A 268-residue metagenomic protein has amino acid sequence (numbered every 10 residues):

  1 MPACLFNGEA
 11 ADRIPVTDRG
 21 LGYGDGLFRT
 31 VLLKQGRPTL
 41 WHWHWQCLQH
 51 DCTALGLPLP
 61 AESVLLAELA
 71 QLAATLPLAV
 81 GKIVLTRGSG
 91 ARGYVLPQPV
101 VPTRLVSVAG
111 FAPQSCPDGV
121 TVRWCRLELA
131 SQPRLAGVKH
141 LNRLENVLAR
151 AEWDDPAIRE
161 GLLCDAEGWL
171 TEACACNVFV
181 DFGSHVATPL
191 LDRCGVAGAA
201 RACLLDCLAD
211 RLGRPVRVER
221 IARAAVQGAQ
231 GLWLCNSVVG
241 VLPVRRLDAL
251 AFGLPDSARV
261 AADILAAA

Functional and structural regions predicted by a protein language model:
M1-T75, T86, A91, V95-A268: Helix-start/capping segments and mature chain N-termini
L78-V80: Short, flexible active-site-proximal loops enriched in glycine and acidic residues
